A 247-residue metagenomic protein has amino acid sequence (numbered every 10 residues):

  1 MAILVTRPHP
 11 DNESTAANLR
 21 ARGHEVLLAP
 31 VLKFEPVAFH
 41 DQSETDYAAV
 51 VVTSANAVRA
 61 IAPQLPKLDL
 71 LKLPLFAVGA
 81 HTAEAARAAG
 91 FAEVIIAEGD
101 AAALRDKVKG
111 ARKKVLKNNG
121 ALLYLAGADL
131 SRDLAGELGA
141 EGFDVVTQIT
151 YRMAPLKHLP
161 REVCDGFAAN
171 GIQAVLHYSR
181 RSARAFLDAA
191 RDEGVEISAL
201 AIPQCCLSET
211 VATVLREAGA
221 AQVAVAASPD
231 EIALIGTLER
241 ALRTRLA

Functional and structural regions predicted by a protein language model:
M1-A247: Signature of uroporphyrinogen-III synthase
